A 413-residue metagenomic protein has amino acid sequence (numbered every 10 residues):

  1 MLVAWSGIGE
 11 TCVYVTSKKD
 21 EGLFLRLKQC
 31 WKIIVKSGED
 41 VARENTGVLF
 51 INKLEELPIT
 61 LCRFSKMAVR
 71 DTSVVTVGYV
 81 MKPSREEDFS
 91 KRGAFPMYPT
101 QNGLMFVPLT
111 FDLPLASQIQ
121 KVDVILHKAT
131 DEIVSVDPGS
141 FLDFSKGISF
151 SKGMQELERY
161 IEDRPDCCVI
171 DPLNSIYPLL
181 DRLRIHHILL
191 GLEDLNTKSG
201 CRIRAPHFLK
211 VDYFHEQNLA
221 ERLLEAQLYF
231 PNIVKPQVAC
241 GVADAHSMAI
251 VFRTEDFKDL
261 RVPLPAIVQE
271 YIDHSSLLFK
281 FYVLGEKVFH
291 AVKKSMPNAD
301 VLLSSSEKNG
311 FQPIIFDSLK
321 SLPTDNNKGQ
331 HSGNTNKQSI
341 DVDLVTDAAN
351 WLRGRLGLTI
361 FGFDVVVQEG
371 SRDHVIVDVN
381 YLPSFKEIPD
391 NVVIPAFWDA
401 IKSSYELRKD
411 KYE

Functional and structural regions predicted by a protein language model:
M1, K53, P99-Q120: A short, well-structured beta->alpha microelement
M1-S17, G22-P83, E132-I133, D143 (+7 more regions): Active-site nucleotide/adenylate-binding loops and adjacent lid/helix of ATP-dependent enzymes
R85-R92, L115-S117, E387: Short N-terminal binding/cap micro-motifs at the start of the first secondary-structure element
I119-D131: Short acidic/histidine-rich motifs immediately flanking catalytic phosphotransfer sites in two-component signaling
K280, D364-V366: Short, surface-exposed charged micro-motifs
L284-K287, E369-S371: Short acidic-glycine loop/turn motifs at beta-strand connectors
S339, G354-L358, V367-E413: C-terminal active-site "lid" helix and adjoining low-complexity regulatory extension at the edge of ATP-using catalytic
A349-L352: A conserved acidic, glycine/proline-rich C-terminal tail/linker
